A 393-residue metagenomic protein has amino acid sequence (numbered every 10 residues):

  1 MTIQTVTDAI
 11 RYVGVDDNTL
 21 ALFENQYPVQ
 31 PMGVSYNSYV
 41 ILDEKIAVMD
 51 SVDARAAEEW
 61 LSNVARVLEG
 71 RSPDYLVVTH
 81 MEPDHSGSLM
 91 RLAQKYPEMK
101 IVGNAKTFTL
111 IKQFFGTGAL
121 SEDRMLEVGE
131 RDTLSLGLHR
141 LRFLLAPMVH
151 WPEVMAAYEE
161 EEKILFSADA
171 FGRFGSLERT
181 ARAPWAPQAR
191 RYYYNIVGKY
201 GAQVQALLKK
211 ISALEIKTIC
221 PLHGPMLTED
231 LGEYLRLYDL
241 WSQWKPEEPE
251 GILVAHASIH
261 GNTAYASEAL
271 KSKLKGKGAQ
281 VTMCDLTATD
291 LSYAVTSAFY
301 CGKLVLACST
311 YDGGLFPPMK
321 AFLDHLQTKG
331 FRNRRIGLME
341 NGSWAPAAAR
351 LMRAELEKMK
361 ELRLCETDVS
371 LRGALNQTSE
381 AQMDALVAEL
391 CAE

Functional and structural regions predicted by a protein language model:
I3-R66, A156-E159, K163-S167, T263: Conserved beta-strand hairpin/beta-sheet module of binuclear metal-dependent hydrolase folds, prominently
Q4-D8, V102-V154, Y200-L208: Metallo-beta-lactamase
V40, A156-Y192, V197-C220, E229-H256: Metal-dependent phosphodiesterase/nuclease catalytic metal-binding core
E44, R55-V102: Active-site metal-binding motif and surrounding structural segment of the metallo-beta-lactamase
M49-S51, P73-M81, K100-N104, L165-D169 (+1 more regions): Active-site neighborhood of phospho(di)ester-bond hydrolases with catalytic His/Asp-centered motifs
S88, T289-A294: Short acidic active-site motifs
L177-I219, H223-M226, A269-T282, A294-E393: FMN-binding flavodoxin-like domain, especially the glycine-rich phosphate-binding loop
A255-K277: Short, charged N-terminal beta->alpha structural module
